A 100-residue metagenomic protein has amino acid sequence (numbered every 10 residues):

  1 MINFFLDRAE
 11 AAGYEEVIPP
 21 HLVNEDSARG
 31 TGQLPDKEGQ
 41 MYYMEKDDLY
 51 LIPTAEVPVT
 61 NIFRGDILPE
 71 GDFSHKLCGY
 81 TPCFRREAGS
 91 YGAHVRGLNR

Functional and structural regions predicted by a protein language model:
I2-R100: TRNA-recognition modules of translation machinery and tRNA-sensing kinases, especially anticodon-binding
